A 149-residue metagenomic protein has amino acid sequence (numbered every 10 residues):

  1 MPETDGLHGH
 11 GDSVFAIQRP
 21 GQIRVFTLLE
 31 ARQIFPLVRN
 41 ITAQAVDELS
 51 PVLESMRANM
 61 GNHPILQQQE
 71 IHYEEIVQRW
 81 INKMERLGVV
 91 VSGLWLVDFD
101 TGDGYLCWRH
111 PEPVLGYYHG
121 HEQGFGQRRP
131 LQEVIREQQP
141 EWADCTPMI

Functional and structural regions predicted by a protein language model:
M1-M60: Long, hydrophobic N-terminal alpha-helical segment
P2-A16, E75, G88, W108-P111 (+3 more regions): Long, non-globular targeting/processing and low-complexity regions
I17-Q18, I23, F35, L49 (+4 more regions): N-terminal intrinsically disordered, cationic/polar leader segments that include organellar targeting peptides
G93-I149: Glycine-rich, aromatic-bearing surface loops/beta-hairpins
